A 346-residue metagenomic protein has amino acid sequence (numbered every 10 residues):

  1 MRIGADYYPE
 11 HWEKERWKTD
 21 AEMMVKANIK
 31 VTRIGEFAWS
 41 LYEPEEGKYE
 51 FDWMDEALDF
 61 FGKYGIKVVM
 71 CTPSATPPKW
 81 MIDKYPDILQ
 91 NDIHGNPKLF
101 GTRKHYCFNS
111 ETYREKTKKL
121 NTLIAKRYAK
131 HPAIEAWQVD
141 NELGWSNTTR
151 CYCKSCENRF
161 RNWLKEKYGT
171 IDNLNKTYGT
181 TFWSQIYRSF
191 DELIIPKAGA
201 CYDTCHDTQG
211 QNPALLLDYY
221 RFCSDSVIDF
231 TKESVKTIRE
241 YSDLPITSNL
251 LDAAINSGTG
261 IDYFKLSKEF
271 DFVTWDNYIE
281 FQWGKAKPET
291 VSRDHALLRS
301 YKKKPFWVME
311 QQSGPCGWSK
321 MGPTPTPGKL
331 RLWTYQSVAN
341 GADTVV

Functional and structural regions predicted by a protein language model:
M1-I3, N28-K30, G62-V68, K130-E135 (+4 more regions): Short, well-ordered coil/turn segments that N-cap beta-strands
M1-R16: Boundary/entry segment of secreted carbohydrate-active catalytic domains
A5, M24, T32, F61 (+8 more regions): Conserved, mostly hydrophobic/aromatic
P9-E10, G35-A38, C71-W80, E135-G144 (+2 more regions): Short, solvent-exposed turn/loop segments enriched in Gly/Ser/Thr/Pro and often Arg
K18-A27, V31-L99, T122-A125, I228-D243: Aromatic-lined substrate-binding rim segments of carbohydrate-active enzymes
H94-F272, D276-W283, P288-R293: Polysaccharide-binding and catalytic clefts of secreted carbohydrate-active enzymes
T247-V346: Hydrophobic targeting/anchoring helices
